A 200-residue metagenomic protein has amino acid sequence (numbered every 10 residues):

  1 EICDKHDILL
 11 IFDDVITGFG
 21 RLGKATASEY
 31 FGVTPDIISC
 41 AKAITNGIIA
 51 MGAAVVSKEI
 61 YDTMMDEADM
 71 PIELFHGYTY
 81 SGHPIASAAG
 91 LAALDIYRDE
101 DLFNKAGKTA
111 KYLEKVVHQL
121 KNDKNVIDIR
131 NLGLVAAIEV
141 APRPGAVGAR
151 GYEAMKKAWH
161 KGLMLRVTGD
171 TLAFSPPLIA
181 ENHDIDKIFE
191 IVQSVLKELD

Functional and structural regions predicted by a protein language model:
E1-D200: Conserved N-terminal phosphate-binding loop of PLP-dependent enzymes in the Aspartate aminotransferase
